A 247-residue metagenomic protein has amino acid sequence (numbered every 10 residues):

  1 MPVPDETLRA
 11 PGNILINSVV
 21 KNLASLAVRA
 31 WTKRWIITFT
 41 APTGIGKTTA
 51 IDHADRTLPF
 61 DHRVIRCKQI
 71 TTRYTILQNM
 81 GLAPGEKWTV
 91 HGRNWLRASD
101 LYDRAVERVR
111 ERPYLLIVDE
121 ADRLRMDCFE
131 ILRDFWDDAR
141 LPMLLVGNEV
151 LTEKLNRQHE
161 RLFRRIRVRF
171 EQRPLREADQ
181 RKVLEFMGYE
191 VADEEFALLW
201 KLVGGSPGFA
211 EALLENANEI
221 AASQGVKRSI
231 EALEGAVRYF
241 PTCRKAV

Functional and structural regions predicted by a protein language model:
M1-V19, S25-L26, G44-R56, V64 (+5 more regions): C-terminal alpha-helical "lid" subdomain
L8, R63-V64, T72-R93: Conserved NTP-binding/hydrolysis module of P-loop NTPases
A27-R34: Phosphate-binding P-loop
I36-T38, D61-H62, P113-I117, P142: Residue-level preference for the first positions of well-ordered beta-strands
I36-T43, L124, F135-E160: Sensor-1/coupling segment of RecA-like P-loop NTPase cores
C67, E149, L155, R167-A178: Conserved AAA+ ATPase "SRH/arginine-finger" region at the nucleotide-binding site
G85-R112: Central P-loop NTPase core of STAND/AAA+ ATPases
A105-C128, L132: Conserved P-loop NTPase "ATPase switch" module shared by AAA+ and STAND
